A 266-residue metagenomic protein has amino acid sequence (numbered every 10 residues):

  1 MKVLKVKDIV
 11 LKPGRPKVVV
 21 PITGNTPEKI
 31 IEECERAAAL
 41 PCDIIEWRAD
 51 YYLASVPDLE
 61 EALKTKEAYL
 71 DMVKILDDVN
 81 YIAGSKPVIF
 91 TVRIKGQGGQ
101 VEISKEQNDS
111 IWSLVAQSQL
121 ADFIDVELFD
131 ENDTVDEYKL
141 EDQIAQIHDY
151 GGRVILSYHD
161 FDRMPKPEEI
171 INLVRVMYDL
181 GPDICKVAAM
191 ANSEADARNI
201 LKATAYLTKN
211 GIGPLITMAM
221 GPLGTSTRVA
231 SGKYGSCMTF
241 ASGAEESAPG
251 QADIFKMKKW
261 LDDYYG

Functional and structural regions predicted by a protein language model:
M1-V10: N-terminal carbohydrate-binding accessory modules
L4, G14-D149, R153-R163: Active-site beta->alpha loop and helix N-cap motifs at the rims of alpha/beta catalytic domains
F129-G266: Catalytic alpha/beta core domains of metabolic enzymes, predominantly
